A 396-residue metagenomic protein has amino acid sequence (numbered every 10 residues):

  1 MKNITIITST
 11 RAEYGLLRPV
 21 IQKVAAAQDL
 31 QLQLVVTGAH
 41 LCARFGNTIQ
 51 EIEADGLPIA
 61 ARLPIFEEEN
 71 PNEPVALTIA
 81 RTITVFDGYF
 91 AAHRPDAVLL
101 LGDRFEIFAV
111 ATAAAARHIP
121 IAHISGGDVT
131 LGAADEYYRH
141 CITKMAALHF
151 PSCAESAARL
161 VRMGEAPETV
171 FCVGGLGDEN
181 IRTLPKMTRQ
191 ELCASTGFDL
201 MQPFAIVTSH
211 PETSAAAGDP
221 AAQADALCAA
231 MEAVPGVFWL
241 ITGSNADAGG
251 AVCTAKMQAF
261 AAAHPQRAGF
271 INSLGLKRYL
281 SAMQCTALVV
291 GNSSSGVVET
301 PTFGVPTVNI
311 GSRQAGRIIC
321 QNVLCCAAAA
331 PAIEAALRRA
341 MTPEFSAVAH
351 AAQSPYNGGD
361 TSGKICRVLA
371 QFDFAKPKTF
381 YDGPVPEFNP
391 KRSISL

Functional and structural regions predicted by a protein language model:
T5-G15, L101-F105, H210-A221, L288: Short, glycine-rich nucleotide/cofactor-binding loops
I7-T8, Y14-A25, I65-P167: Active-site and donor-binding regions of nucleotide-sugar-utilizing enzymes
T8, L41-A43, M145-A222, P377: A nucleotide-sugar donor-handling region in carbohydrate enzymes
L30-T78, V85: Conserved nucleotide-sugar phosphate-binding/catalytic loop shared by glycosyltransferases and other
I52, K186-C285: Donor-nucleotide binding loops and adjacent catalytic segments primarily of GT-B fold Leloir glycosyltransferases
L100-L101, F108, H149, G275-Q321: A donor-sugar binding/catalytic signature common to diverse glycosyltransferases and related nucleotide-sugar
A315-A340, A347-S362: Change "using UDP/GDP/dTDP sugars" to "using nucleotide sugars
T342-L396: C-terminal amphipathic helix plus adjacent low-complexity, charged tail appended to glycosyltransferase catalytic
